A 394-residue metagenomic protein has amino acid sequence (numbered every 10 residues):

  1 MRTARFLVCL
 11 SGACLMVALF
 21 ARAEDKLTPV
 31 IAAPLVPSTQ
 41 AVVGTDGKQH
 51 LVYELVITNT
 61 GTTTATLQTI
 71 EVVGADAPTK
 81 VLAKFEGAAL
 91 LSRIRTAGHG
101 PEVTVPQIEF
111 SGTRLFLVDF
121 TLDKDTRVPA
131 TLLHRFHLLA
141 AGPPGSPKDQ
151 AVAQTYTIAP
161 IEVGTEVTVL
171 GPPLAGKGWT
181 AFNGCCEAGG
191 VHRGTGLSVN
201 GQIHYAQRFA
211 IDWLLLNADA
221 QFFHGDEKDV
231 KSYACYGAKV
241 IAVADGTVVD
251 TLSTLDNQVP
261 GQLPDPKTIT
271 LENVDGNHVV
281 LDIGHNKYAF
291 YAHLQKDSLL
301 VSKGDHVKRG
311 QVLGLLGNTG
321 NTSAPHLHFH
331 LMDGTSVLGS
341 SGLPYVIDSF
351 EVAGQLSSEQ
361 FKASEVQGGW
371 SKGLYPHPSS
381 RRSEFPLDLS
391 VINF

Functional and structural regions predicted by a protein language model:
L35-P37, G47-E54: Short, solvent-exposed loop/turn segments enriched in Ser/Thr/Gly
Q40, H50, H192-A242, T251-E272: Short glycine/threonine/proline-enriched tight-turn/helix- or strand-capping micro-motif at secondary-structure
I57-T64, G74: Asparagine-centered strand-capping/turn motif at beta-strand->loop junctions
K80-R127: Intrinsically disordered, low-complexity Pro/Gly/Ser/Thr-rich segments with frequent PxxP/GP/PP motifs and embedded
G164-F182, G190-G194, H224, I241 (+4 more regions): Acidic, glycine-rich catalytic/binding loops that coordinate metals and/or anionic ligands
I241, I283, K287-G310: Short histidine-centered loop motifs in beta-beta connectors
G246-V248, G304-L316: A structural signal for short beta-strand/turn segments enriched in small hydrophobics and glycine
T247-Q295: Zn2+-dependent peptidoglycan hydrolase active-site motif and core
